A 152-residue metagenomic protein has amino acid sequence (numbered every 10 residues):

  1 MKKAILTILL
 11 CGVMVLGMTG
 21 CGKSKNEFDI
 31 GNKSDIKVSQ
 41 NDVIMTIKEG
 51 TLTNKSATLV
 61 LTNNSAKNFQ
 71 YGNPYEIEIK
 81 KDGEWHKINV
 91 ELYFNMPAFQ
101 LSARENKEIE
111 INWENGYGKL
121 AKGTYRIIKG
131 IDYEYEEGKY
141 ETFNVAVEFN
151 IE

Functional and structural regions predicted by a protein language model:
M1-A4, I8: Positively charged n-region of N-terminal signal peptides that target proteins for export
G17-G20: C-terminal motif of bacterial Sec signal peptides marking the signal peptidase cleavage site
G22-N95, Q100-S102, G130-E152: Primarily secretory-pathway and cell-envelope proteins
L92-G118: Intrinsically disordered, low-complexity Pro/Gly/Ser/Thr-rich segments with frequent PxxP/GP/PP motifs and embedded
G116-K122, E136: Exposed beta-sheet edge/beta-hairpin loop segments within beta-rich domains
L120-G130: A short tyrosine-centered beta-strand micro-motif
